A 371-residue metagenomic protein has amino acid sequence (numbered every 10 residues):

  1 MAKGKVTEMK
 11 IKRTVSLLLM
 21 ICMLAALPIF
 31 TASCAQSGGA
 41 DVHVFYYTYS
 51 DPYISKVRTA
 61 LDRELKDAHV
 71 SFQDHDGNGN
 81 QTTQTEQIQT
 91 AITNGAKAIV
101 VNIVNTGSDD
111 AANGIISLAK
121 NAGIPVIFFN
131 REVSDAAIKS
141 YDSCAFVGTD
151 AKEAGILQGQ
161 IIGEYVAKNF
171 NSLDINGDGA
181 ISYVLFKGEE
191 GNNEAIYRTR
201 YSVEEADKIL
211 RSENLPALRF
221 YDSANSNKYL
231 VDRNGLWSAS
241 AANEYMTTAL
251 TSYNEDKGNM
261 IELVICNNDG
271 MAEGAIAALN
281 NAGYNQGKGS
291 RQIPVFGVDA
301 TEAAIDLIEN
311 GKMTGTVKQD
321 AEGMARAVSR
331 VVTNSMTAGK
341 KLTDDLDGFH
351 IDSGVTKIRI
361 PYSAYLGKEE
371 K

Functional and structural regions predicted by a protein language model:
M1-D41, S71, G114-I124, E369-K371: Short, low-complexity disordered leader/linker segments with a strong preference for bacterial N-terminal type II
G39, Q84, A145-D178, Y197 (+3 more regions): Hydrophobic alpha-helical segments within soluble ligand-binding/sensing domains
D41-A60, E64, F72-T90, N94-A96 (+3 more regions): Extracytoplasmic "Venus flytrap"
Y46-Y47, V147-T149, I181-E194, D232-L236: Short beta-strand->loop
Y53-D67, A154-Q158, N193-A224, A241 (+2 more regions): Short, solvent-exposed amphipathic alpha-helices that sit in or adjacent to ligand/effector-binding or catalytic
V101-A122, S202, A224-I305: Hydrophobic alpha-helical
I115-E153, N171-S182, F186, T301-L307 (+1 more regions): Flexible loop/hinge segments that line or gate small-molecule binding clefts
G177-S182, F186-E190, E194, A206 (+2 more regions): Hinge/cleft segment of the Venus flytrap/periplasmic-binding protein
